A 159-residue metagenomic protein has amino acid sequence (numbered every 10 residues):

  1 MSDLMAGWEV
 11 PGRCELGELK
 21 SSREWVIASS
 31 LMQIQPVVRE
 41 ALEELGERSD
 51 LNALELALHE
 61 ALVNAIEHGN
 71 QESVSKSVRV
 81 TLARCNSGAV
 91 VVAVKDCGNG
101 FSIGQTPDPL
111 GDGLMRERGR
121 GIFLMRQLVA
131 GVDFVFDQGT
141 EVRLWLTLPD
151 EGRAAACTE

Functional and structural regions predicted by a protein language model:
M1-L56, A155-E159: Bergerat-fold GHKL ATPase/HATPase_c domain
S49-V74: Conserved ATP-binding N-box helix of the HATPase_c
L58, D112, E141-R143: Structured catalytic cores of enzymes that bind and process phosphorylated ligands/cofactors
S75-A83: A conserved short beta-strand within the histidine kinase catalytic ATPase domain
C85, Q127, V135-D137: A short, compositionally biased micro-patch
A89-R118: Glycine-rich/acidic phosphate-handling loop/turn and adjacent ATP-lid/helix of nucleotide-binding kinase/ATPase domains
G100, D137-L144, P149-D150: Glycine-rich nucleotide-binding loop
L114-V129: Glycine-rich phosphate-binding loop
